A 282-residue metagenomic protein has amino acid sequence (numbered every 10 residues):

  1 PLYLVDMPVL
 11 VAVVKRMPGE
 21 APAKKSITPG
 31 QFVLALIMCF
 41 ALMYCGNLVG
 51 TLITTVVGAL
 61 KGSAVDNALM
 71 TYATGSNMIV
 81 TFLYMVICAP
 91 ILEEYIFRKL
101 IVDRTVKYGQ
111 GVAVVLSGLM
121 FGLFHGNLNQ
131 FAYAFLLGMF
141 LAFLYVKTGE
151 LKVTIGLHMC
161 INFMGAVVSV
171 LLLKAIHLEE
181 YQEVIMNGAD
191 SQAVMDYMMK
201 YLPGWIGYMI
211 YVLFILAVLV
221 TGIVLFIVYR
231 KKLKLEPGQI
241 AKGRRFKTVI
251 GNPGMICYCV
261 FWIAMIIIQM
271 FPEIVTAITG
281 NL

Functional and structural regions predicted by a protein language model:
P1-F40, T55-V57, V220-G243: Membrane-helix interface linkers and caps
V5, V9-V13, L42-V57, L144-T148 (+3 more regions): Alpha-helical membrane-inserting segments
G19-A89, D103-V106, M270-L282: Juxtamembrane helix-loop-helix connectors linking adjacent transmembrane helices in multi-pass membrane enzymes
M78-M270, I274-N281: Transmembrane helix-loop-helix hairpins at the membrane interface of multi-pass integral membrane proteins
